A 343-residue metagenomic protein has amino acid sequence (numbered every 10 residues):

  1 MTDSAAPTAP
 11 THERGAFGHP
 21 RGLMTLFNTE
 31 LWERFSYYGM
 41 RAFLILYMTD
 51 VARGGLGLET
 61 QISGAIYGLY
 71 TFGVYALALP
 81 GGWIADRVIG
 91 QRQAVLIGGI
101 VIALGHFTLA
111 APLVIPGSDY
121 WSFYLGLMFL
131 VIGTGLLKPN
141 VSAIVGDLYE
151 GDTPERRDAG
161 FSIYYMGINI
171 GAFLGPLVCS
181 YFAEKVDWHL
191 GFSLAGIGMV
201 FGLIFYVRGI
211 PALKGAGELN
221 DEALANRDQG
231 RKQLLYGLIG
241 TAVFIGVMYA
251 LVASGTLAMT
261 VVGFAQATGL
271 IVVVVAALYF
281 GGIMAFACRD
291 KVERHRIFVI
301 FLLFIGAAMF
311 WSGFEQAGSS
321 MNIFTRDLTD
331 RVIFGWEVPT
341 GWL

Functional and structural regions predicted by a protein language model:
M1-H19, G151-D152, S180-N322, R326-I333 (+1 more regions): Intracellular loop-helix junctions on the cytosolic face of multi-pass helical membrane proteins
F17-T71, L302-I305, W311-F324: Helix-loop boundary and gating motifs at the non-cytosolic
L31, G105, S118-L137, F304-G306: Hydrophobic core of transmembrane alpha-helices in multi-pass small-molecule transporters, especially MFS/SLC-type
R41-A42, P80, I170-K185: A gly/Pro-rich, aromatic-decorated transmembrane alpha-helix motif that marks the paired, flexible gating helices
G64-R87, K138, F173-G175: Central cavity-lining transmembrane alpha-helices of secondary-active solute carriers, predominantly the Major
R87-I102, D152, R157, E293: Cytoplasmic membrane-interface "Motif A"-like loop-to-helix N-cap segments of 12-TM Major Facilitator Superfamily
I97-S118, F123: C-terminal ends and interior cores of transmembrane alpha-helices in multi-pass membrane transporters/permeases
L136-G151, G318: Intracellular juxtamembrane helix-capping segments at the cytosolic ends of symmetry-related transmembrane helices
